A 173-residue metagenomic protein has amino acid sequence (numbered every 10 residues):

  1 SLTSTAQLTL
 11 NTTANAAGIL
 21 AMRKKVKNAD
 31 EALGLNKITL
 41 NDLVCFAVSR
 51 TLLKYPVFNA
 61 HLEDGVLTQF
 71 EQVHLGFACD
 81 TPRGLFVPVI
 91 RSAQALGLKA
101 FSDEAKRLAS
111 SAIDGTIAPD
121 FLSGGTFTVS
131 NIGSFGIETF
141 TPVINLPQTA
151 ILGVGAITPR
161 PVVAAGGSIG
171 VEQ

Functional and structural regions predicted by a protein language model:
S1-Q173: C-terminal catalytic/motor cores of large multi-domain enzyme assemblies
